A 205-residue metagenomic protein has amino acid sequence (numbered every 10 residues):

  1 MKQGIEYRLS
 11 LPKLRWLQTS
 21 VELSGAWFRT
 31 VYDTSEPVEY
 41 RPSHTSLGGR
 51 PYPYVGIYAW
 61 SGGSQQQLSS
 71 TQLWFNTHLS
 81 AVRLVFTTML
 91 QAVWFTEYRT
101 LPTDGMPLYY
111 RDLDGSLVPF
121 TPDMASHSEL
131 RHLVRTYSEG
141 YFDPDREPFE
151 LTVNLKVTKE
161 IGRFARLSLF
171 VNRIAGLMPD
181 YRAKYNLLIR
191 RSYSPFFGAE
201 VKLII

Functional and structural regions predicted by a protein language model:
M1, R50-W60, R135-Y141, L151 (+1 more regions): Extracytoplasmic loops and strand-loop junctions of Gram-negative outer membrane beta-barrel proteins
M1-T103: Gram-negative outer-membrane beta-barrel transporters
K2, Y7-L14, Q18, E22 (+9 more regions): Generic ordered-secondary-structure signal
W94-T136, D145-E150, K156-I205: C-terminal beta-signal and adjacent terminal beta-strands/loops of Gram-negative outer-membrane beta-barrel proteins
